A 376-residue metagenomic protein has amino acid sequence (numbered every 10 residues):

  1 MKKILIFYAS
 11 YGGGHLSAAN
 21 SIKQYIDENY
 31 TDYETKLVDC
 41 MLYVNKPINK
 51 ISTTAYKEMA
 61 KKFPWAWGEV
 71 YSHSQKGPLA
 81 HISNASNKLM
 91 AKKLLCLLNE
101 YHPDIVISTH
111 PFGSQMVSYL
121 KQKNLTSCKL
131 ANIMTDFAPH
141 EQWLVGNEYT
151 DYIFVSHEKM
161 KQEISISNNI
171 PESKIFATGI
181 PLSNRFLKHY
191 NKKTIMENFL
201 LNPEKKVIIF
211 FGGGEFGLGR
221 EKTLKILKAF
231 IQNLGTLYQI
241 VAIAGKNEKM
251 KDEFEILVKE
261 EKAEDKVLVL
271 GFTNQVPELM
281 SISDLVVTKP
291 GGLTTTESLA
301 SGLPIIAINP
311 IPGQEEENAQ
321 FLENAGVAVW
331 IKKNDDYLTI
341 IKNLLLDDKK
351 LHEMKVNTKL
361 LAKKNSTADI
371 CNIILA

Functional and structural regions predicted by a protein language model:
S21, Y25-L97: Conserved N-terminal ligand/cofactor-binding loop architecture of enzyme catalytic domains
E69-I170, K174: Active-site and donor-binding regions of nucleotide-sugar-utilizing enzymes
D151-E215, E248: A nucleotide-sugar donor-handling region in carbohydrate enzymes
K192-T194, N202-I282: Donor-nucleotide binding loops and adjacent catalytic segments primarily of GT-B fold Leloir glycosyltransferases
S281-P290: Acidic donor-binding loop of glycosyltransferase active sites
A325-G326, K333-K350: C-terminal "capping" alpha-helix adjacent to the active site of nucleotide-linked donor transferases in cell-envelope
K350-K364: A short, well-ordered alpha-helix in the C-terminal region of glycosyltransferases
K363-A376: C-terminal alpha-helical cap of glycosyltransferases
